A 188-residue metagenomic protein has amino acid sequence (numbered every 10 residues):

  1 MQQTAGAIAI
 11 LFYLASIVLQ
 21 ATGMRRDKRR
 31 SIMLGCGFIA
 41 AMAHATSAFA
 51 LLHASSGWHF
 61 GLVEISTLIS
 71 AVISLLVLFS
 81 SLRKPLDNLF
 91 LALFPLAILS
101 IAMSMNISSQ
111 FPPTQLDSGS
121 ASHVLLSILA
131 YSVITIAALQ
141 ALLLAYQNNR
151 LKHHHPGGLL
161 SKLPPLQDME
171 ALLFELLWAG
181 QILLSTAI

Functional and structural regions predicted by a protein language model:
M1-S16, L129-I134: Hydrophobic transmembrane alpha-helical segments in integral membrane proteins
R30-F38, G61-E64, D87-I98: Cytoplasmic-side transmembrane-helix entry/capping segments in multi-pass membrane proteins
G37-L52, S100-M105: A generic, lipid-embedded transmembrane alpha helix
H44-A92: Membrane-interface helix-loop-helix modules in multi-pass inner-membrane proteins
S81-S132: Hydrophobic alpha-helical segments and helix pairs
Y131-H154, L183-I188: Transmembrane alpha-helix/helix-exit interface in multi-pass inner-membrane proteins
Q147-M169: Membrane-interface interhelical connector segments
D168-I188: Alpha-helical transmembrane segments of helical membrane proteins, especially in multi-pass transport, channel
